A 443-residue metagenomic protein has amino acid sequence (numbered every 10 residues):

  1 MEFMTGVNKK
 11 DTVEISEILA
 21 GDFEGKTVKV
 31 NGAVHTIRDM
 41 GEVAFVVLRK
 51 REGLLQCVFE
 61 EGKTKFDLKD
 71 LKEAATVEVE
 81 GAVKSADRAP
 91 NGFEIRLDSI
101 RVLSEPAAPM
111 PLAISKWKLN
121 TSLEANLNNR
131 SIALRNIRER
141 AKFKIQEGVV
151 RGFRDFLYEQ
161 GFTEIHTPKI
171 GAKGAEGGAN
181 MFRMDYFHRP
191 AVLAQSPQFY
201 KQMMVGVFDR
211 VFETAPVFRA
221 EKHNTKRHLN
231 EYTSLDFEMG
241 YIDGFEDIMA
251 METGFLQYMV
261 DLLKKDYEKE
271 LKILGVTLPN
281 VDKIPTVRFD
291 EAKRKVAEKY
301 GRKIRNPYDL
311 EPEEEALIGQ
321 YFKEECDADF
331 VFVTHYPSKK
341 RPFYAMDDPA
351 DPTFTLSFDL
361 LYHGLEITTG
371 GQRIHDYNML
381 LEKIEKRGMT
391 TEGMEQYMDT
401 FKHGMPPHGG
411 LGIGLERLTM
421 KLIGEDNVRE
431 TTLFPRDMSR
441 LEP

Functional and structural regions predicted by a protein language model:
E2-G240, D399: Class II aminoacyl-tRNA synthetase-like tRNA-binding/catalytic domains
T12, N120, L127, S131 (+14 more regions): Alpha-helix initiation and N-capping motif
N91, Q160-T163, E246-A250, E392: Short, solvent-exposed positions on alpha-helices
A141-I145, G275-V281, T368: Extended, non-catalytic structural segments that build the interaction scaffolds of large macromolecular assemblies
G148, G152-Q160, S196-G206, R210 (+13 more regions): Generic, well-ordered alpha-helical scaffold segments in large soluble proteins
E176, G254-L360, K386-D399, H403-G404: Metal-assisted phosphate- and nucleotidyl-transfer catalytic regions
G206, R210-E213, L229, T233-G244 (+2 more regions): TRNA-recognition modules of translation machinery and tRNA-sensing kinases, especially anticodon-binding
G240-I248, T253, K293: Extended, domain-scale alpha-helical bundle/helix-rich regions
